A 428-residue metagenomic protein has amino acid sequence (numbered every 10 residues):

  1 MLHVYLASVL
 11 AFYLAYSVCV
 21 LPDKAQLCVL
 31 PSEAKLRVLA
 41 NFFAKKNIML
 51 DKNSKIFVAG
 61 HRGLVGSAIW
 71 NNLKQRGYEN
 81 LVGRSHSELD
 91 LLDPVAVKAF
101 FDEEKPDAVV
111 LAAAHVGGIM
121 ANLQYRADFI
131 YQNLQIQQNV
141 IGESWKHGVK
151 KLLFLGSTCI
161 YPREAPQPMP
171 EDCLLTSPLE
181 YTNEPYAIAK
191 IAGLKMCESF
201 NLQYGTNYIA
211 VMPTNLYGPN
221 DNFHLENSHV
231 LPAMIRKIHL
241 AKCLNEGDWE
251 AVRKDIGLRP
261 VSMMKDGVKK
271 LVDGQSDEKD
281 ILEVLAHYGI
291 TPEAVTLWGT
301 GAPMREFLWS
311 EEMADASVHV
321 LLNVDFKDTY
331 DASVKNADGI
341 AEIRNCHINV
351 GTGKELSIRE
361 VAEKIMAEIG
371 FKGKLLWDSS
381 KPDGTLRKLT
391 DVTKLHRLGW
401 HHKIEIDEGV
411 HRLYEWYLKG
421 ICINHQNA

Functional and structural regions predicted by a protein language model:
A59, R84, A112-A113, L152-S157 (+1 more regions): SDR active-site strand-loop-helix element
G60-L64, A68-R76, L240-A428: C-terminal substrate-binding subdomain of Rossmann-fold SDR/epimerase-dehydratase oxidoreductases
R76-A99: Adenosine-cofactor binding site in Rossmann-like domains, unifying the SAM/SAH pocket of S-adenosylmethionine-dependent
P94-L134, R163: NAD(P)H-binding glycine-rich loop region in Rossmannoid oxidoreductase-like domains and their noncatalytic homologs
V116-G117, T158-A165, T214-Y217: Active-site segment of SDR-like NAD(P)-dependent oxidoreductases
I130, L134, T182-L194, H224-P232 (+1 more regions): Short-chain dehydrogenase/reductase
Q138-E184, I209, N222: Conserved Rossmann-fold NAD(P)-dependent oxidoreductase catalytic core, especially the SDR/UDP-sugar
Y181-M212, A233-L244: Active-site Tyr-X1-5-Lys
